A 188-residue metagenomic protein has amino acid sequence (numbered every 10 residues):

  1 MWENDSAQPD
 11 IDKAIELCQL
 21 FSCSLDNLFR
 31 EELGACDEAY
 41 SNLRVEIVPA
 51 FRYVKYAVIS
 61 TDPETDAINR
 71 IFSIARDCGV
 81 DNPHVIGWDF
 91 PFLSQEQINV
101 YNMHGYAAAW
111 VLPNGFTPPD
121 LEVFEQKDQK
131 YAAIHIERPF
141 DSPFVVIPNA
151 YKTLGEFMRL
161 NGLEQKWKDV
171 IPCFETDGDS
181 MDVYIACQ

Functional and structural regions predicted by a protein language model:
M1: Short alpha-helical DNA-recognition segment
N4, I15, Q19, C23-Q188: A solvent-exposed interaction/effector surface
D10-A14: Long, hydrophobic alpha-helical segments
